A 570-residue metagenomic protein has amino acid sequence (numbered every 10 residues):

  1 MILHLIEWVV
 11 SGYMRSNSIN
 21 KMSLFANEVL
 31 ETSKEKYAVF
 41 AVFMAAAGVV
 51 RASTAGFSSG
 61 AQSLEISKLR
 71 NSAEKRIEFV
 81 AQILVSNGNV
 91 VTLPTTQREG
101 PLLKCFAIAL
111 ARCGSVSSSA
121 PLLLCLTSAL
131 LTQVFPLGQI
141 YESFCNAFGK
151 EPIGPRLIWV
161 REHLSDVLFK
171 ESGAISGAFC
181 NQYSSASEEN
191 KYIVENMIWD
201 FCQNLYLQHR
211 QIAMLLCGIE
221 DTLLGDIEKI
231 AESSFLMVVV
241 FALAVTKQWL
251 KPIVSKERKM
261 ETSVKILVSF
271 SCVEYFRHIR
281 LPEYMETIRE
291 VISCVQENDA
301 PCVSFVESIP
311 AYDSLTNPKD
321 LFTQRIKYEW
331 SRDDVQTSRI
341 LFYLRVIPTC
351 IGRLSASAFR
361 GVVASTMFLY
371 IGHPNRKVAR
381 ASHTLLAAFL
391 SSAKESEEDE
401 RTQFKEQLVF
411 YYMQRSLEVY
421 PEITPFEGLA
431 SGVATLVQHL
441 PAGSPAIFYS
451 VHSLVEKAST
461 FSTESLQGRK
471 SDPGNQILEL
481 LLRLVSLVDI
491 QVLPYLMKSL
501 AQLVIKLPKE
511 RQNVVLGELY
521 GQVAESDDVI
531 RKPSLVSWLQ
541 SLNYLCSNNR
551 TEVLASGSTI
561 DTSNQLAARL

Functional and structural regions predicted by a protein language model:
M1-N27, S33-V42, A47, L69-A81 (+4 more regions): Alpha-solenoid helical repeat scaffolds
A46-T262: Non-catalytic protein-protein interaction scaffold segments in large eukaryotic complex-forming proteins
